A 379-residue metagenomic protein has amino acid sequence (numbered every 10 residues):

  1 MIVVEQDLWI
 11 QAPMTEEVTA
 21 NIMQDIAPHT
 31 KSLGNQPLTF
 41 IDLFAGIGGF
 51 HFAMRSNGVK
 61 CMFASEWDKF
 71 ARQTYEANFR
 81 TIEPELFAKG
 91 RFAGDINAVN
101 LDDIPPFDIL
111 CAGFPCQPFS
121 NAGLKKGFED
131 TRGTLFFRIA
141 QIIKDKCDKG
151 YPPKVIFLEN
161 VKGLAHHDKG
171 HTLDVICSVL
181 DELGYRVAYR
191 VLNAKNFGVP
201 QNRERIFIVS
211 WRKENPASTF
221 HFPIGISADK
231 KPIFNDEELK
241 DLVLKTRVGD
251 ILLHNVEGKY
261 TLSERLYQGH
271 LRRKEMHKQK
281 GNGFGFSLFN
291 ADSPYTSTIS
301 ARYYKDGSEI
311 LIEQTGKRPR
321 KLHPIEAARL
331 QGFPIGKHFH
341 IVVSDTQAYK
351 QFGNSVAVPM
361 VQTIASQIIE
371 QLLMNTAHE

Functional and structural regions predicted by a protein language model:
M1-I2, I10: Short, positively charged and aromatic/hydrophobic N-terminal segments
V3, L262-E379: C-terminal target-recognition/interaction regions appended to catalytic cores
D7-W9, T15-P153, K162-H167, H171-D174 (+1 more regions): Core alpha/beta nucleotide-donor-binding catalytic domains of modification enzymes
N78, I224, E313-K317: Short Gly/aromatic-enriched secondary-structure transition segments
V99-F107, F119-T298, R302: Class I S-adenosyl-L-methionine
G113, V155, K321-P324: Short aromatic/basic micro-patch
F114-P115, P153, P200, P334 (+1 more regions): Proline-centered helix-kink/hinge sites
